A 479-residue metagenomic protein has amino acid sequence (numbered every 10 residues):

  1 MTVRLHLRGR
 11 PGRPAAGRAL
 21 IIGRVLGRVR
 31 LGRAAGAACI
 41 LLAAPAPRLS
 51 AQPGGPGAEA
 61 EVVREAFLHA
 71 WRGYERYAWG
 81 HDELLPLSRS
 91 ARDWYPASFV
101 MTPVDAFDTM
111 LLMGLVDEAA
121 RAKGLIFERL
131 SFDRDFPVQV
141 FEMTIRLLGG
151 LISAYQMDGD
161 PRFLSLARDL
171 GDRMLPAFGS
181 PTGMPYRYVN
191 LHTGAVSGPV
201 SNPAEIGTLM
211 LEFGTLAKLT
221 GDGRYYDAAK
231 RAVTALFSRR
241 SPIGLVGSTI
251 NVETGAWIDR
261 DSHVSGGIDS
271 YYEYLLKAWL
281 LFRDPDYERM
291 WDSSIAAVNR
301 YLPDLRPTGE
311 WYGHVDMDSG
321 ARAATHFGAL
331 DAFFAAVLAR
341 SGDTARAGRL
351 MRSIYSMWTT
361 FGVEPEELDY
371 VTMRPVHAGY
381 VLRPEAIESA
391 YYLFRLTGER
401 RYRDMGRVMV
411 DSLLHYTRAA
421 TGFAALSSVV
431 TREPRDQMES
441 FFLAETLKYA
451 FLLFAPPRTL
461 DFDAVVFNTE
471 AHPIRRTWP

Functional and structural regions predicted by a protein language model:
M1-V29: N-terminal secretory signal peptides that target proteins for export/translocation
H6, G32-R33, E83: Proteins with a high burden of low-complexity, intrinsically disordered sequence enriched in S/T/G/P/A and R, requiring
G17-L20, A38, A106: A detector of low-complexity, intrinsically disordered, Ser/Thr/Gly/Pro/Ala-rich segments
A35-A44: Bacterial N-terminal signal peptides
P47-R48: Membrane-interface motif at the C-terminal end of an N-terminal transmembrane signal
A51-P479: Glycan-recognition and catalytic cores of secretory/periplasmic carbohydrate-active enzymes
